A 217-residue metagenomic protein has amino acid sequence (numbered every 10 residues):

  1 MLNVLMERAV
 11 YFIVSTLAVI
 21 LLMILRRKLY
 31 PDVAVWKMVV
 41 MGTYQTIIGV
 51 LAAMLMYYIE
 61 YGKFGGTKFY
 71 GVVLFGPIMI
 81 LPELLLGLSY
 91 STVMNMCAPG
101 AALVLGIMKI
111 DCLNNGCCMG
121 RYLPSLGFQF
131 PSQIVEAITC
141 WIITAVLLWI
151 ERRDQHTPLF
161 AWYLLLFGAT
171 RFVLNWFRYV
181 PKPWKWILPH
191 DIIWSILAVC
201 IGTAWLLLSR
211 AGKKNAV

Functional and structural regions predicted by a protein language model:
M1-V217: Hydrophobic, membrane-interfacing alpha helices
